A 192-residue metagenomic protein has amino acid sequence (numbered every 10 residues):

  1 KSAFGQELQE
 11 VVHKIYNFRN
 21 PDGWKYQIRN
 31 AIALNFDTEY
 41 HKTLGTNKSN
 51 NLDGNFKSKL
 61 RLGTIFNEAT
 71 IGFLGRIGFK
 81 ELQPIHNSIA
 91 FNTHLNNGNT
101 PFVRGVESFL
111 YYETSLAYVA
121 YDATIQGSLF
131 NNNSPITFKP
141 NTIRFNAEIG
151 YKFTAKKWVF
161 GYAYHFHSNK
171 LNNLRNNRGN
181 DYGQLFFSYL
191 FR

Functional and structural regions predicted by a protein language model:
K1-F66: Transmembrane beta-strand segments of outer-membrane beta-barrel domains in Gram-negative and organellar OMPs
L34-T38, I71-F73, I149, L185-F187: Membrane-embedded beta-strands of outer-membrane beta-barrel proteins, especially the hydrophobic/small aromatic
T38-L44, L60-L62, G75-I77, F153-A155 (+2 more regions): Residue-level signature of outer-membrane beta-barrel architecture
N55-K57, T70-L74, E107-E113: A general structural signal for well-ordered alpha-helical packing
T64-S88: Conserved mixed alpha/beta catalytic, RNA-binding, or beta-rich assembly cores of soluble enzyme, regulatory
K80-R192: Outer membrane beta-barrel transmembrane domains
